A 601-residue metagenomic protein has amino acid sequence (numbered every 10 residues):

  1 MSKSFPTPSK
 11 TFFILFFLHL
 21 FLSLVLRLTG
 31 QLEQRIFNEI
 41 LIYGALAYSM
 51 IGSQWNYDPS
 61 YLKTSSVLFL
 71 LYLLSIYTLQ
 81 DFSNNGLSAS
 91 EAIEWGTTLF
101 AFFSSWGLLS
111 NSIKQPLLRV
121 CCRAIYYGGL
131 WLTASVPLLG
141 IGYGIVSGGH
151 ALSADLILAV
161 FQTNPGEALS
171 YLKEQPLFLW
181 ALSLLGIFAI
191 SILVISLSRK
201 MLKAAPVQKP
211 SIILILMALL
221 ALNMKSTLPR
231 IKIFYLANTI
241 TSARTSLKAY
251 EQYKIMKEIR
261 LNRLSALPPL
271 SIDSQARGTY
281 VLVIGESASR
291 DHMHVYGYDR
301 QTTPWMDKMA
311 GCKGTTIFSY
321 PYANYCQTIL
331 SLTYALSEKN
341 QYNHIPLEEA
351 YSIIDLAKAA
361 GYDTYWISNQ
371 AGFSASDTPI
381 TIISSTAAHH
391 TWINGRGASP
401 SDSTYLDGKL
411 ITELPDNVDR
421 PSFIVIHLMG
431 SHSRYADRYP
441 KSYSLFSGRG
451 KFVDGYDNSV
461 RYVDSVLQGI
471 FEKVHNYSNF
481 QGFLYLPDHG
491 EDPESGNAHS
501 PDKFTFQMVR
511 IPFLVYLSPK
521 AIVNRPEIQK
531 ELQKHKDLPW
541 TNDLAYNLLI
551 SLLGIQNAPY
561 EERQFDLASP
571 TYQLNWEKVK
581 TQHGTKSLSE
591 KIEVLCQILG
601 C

Functional and structural regions predicted by a protein language model:
S2-L236: Transmembrane and membrane-interface helices of multi-pass, inner-membrane envelope-modifying transferases
F69, G297, Q301, H475 (+3 more regions): Histidine-centered active-site microenvironments of extracellular/periplasmic hydrolases and transferases
W106-G107, I411-D416, L445-F483, V515 (+2 more regions): A long, amphipathic alpha-helix that forms part of the scaffold/cap immediately adjacent to metal-dependent active
L214-L445, T541-N542, N547-I555, P559-S569: Active-site-proximal alpha/beta segments of enzymes that process anionic O-linked groups
L267-S271, A498-K503, Q533: Short, P/G- and charge-enriched loop/turn segments at secondary-structure junctions
H344-Y351, R449-R461, K503-V509, I522-L549 (+1 more regions): A short beta-strand-to-alpha-helix junction
G430-S431, P487-S495, P570-Q573: Acidic helix/loop microenvironments that form the catalytic cleft of cell-wall polysaccharide enzymes
N547, N557-C601: Phosphate/adenylate-binding glycine loop and adjacent helical scaffold
